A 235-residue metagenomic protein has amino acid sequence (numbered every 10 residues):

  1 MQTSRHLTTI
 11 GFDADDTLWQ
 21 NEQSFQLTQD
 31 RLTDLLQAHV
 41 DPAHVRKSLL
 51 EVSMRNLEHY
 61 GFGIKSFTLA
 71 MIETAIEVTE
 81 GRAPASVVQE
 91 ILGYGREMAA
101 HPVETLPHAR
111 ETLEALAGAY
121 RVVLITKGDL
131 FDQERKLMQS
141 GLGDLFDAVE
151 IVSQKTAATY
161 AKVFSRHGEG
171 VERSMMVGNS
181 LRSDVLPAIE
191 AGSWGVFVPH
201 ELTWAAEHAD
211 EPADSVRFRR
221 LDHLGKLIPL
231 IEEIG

Functional and structural regions predicted by a protein language model:
M1-L7, R110, E114, R121 (+2 more regions): Asp-based, Mg2+/Mn2+-dependent phosphohydrolase catalytic module
Q2-S48: Active-site neighborhood of HAD-like aspartate-dependent phosphohydrolases
F25-T33, T68, I72, L130: An amphipathic alpha-helix signature
T28-T33, L49, S53, I91-R96 (+2 more regions): Hydrophobic alpha-helical core bundles mediating ligand binding, dimerization, or RNAP-core interactions
A38-P42, E80-R82, G141-D144: Short helix-capping segments at alpha-helix termini
K47-E97: A metal-dependent, Asp-based hydrolase signature
E90-R110: Long amphipathic N-terminal alpha/beta scaffold segment
T126: Conserved phosphate-coupling serine/threonine residues in phosphotransfer and NTP-handling enzymes
